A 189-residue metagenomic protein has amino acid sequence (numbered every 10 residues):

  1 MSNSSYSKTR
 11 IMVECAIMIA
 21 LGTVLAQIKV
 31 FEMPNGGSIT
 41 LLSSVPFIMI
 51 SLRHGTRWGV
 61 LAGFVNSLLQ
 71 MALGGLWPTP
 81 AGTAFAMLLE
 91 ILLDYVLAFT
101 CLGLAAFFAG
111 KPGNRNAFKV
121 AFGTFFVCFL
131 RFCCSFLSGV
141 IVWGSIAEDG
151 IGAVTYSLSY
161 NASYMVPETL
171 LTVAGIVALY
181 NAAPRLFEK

Functional and structural regions predicted by a protein language model:
M1-I19, A121, G152-K189: Alpha-helical transmembrane segments and their cytosolic interface
M1-L61: Hydrophobic transmembrane alpha-helices
I17, L61-L68, L88, L92 (+3 more regions): Hydrophobic residues within alpha-helical transmembrane segments of multi-pass solute transporters/permease subunits
V24-I39, V65-A106: Interfacial aromatic-anchored transmembrane helix boundaries in multi-pass membrane proteins
K29, M33, G37, L73 (+5 more regions): Membrane-interfacial segments
M33, W58-G63, V120-T124, S157: Alpha-helical transmembrane segments and their helix-entry boundary regions
S51-L52, A105, A109: Helix-capping/transition residues at the boundaries of transmembrane alpha-helices and the short helical linkers
G110-C133: Internal alpha-helical transmembrane segments of multi-pass membrane proteins
